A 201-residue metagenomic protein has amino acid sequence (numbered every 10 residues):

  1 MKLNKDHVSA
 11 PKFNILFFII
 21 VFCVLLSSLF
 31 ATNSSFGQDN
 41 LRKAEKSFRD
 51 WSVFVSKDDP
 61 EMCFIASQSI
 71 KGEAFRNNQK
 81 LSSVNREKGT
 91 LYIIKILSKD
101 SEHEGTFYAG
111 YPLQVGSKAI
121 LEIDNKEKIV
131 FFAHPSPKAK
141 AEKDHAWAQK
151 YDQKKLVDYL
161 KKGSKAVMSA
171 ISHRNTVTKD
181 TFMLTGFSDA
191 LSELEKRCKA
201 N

Functional and structural regions predicted by a protein language model:
M1-N14: N-terminal secretory signal peptides that target proteins for export/translocation
S9, S27-S28, S35: Serine residues within intrinsically disordered or low-complexity segments
F13, A31-T32: Low-complexity, intrinsically disordered segments with a bias for serine/threonine
L16-F17, Q114: Hydrophobic alpha-helical segments and their boundary regions
F18-A31: Bacterial N-terminal signal peptides
F36-N201: A generic "folded-domain core" signal
